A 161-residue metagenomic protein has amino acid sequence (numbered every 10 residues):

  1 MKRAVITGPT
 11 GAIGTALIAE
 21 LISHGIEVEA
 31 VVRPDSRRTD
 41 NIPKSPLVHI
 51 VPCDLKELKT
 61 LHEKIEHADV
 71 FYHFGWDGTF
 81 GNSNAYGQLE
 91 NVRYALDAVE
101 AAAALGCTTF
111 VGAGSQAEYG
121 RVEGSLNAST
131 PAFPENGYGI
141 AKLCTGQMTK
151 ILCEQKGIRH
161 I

Functional and structural regions predicted by a protein language model:
A4-H24: N-terminal Rossmann NAD(P)H-binding glycine-rich loop of SDR-like oxidoreductase domains
T7, V31, F71-D77, F110-Q116: SDR active-site strand-loop-helix element
V31-S36, L55: N-terminal Rossmann-fold cofactor-binding loop
N41, F80-G87, R121-S125: Conserved catalytic-core motifs of eukaryotic protein kinase domains, centered on the activation segment
P52-E90: NAD(P)H-binding glycine-rich loop region in Rossmannoid oxidoreductase-like domains and their noncatalytic homologs
V70-F71, N82-F110: NAD(P)-cofactor binding segment of oxidoreductase domains
L96-G137: Conserved Rossmann-fold NAD(P)-dependent oxidoreductase catalytic core, especially the SDR/UDP-sugar
E135-I161: Active-site Tyr-X1-5-Lys
